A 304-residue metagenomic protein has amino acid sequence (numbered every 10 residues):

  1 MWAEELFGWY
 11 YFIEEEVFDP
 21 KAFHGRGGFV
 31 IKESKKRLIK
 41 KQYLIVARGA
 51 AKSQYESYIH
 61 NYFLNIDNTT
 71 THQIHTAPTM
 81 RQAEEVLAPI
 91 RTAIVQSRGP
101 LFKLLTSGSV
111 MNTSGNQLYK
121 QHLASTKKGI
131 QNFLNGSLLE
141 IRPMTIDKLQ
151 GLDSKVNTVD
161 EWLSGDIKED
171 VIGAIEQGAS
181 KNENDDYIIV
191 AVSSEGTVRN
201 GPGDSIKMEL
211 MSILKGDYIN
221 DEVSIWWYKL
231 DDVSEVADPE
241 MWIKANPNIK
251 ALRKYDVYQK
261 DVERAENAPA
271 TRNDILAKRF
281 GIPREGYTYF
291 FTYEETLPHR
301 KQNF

Functional and structural regions predicted by a protein language model:
M1-F304: Phosphate/NTP-binding elements of NTP-utilizing enzymes
